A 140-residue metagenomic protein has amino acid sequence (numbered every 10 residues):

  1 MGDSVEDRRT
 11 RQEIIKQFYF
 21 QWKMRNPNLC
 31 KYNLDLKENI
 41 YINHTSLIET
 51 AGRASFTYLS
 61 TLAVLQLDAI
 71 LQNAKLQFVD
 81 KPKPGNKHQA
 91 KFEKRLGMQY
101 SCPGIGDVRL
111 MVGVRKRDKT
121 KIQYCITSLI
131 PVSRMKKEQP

Functional and structural regions predicted by a protein language model:
M1-P140: Ribonuclease/tRNase effector modules and their secretory precursors
